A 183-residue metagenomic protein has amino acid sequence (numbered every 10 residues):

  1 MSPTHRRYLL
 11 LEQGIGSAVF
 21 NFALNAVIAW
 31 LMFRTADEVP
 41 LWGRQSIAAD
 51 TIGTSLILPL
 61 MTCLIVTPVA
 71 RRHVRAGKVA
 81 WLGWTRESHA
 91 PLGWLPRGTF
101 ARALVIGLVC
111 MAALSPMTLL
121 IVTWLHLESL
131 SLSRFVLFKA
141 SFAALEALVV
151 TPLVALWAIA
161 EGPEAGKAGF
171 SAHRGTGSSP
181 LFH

Functional and structural regions predicted by a protein language model:
M1-H173, F182-H183: Juxtamembrane/disordered regions of integral membrane proteins
G175-G177: Residue-identity detector for glycine
